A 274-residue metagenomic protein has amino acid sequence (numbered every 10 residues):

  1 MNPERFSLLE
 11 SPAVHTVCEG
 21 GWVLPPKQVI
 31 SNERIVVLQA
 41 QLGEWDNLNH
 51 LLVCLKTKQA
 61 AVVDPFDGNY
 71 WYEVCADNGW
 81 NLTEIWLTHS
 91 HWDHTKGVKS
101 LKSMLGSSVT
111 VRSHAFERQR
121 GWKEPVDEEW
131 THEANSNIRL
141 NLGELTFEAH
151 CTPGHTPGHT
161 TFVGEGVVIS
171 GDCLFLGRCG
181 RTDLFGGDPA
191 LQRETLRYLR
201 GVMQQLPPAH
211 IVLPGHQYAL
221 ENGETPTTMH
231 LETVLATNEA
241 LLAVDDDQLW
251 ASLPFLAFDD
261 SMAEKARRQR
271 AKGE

Functional and structural regions predicted by a protein language model:
M1-K27, E194-E274: Accessory terminal helices/loops
G21-W80, T161-G171: Conserved beta-strand hairpin/beta-sheet module of binuclear metal-dependent hydrolase folds, prominently
D46, A60, D67-E148, T237: Active-site HxH/HxHxD metal-binding segment of metal-dependent hydrolases
H50-L51, A134-V167: Core dinuclear metal-dependent hydrolase active-site scaffold
P65-D67, S90, F116, G154-T156 (+4 more regions): Active-site metal-binding loops of divalent metal-dependent hydrolases
V74-C75, W80, R181-R193: A short alpha/beta connector and helix-capping loop motif
I85-T95, H150-G158, L213-A219: Histidine-centered catalytic micro-motifs
Q119-E124, G177-F185: A short acidic, helix-capping loop that chelates divalent metal ions and anchors anionic groups
